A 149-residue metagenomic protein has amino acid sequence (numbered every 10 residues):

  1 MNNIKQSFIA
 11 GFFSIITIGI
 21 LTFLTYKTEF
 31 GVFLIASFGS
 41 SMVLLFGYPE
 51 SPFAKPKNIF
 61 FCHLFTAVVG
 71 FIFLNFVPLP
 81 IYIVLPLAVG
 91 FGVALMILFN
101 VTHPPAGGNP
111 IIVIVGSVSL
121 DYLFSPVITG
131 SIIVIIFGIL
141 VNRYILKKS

Functional and structural regions predicted by a protein language model:
M1-I72, V77-P86, S117-S149: Alpha-helical transmembrane segments and their membrane-interface boundaries that form or gate the permeation pathway
G39-S40, G92, G108: Alpha-helical structural signal
E50-N58, I97-A106: Membrane-helix interface "capping/anchor" motifs
L79-H103: Internal alpha-helical transmembrane segments of multi-pass membrane proteins
V93-L98, I114, I139, R143: Mid-sequence acidic-hydrophobic segments that form the walls of catalytic/ligand-binding cavities or oligomerization
F99-L123: Membrane-helix boundary connector in multi-pass membrane proteins
